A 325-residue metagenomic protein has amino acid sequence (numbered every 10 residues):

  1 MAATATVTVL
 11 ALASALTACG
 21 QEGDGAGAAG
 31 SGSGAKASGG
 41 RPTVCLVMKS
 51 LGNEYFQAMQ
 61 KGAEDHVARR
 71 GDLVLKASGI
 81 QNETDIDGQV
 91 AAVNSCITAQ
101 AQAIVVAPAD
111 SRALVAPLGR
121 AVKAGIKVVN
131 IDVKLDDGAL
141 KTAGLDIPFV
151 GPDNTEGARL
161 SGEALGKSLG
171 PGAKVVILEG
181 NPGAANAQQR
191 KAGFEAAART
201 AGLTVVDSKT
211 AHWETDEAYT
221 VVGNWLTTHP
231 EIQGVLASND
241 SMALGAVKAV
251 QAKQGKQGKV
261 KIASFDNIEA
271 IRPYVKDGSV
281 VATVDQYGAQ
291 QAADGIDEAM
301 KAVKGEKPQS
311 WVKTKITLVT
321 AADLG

Functional and structural regions predicted by a protein language model:
M1-T8, L12-G325: A residue-level marker of the well-folded mature domains of exported/periplasmic proteins
